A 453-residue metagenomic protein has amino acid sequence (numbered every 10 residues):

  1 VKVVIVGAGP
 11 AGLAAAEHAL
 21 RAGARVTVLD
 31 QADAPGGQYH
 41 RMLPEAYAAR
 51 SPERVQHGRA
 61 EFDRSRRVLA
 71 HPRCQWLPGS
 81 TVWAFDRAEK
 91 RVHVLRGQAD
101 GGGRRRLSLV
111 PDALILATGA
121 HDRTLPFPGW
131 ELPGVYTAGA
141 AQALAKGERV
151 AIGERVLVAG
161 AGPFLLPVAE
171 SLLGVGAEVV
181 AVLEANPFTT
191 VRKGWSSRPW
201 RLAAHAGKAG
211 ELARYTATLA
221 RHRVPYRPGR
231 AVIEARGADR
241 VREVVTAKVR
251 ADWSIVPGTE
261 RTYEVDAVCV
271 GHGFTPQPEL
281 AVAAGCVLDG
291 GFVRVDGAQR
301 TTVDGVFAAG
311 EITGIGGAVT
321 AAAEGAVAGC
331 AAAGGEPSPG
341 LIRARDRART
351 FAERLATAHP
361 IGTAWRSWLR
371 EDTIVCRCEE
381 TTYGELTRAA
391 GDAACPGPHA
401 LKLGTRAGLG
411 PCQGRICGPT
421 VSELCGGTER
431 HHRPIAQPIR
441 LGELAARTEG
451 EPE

Functional and structural regions predicted by a protein language model:
K2-R64, F164-A209, D289, R415: Beta1-alpha1 glycine-rich phosphate/pyrophosphate-binding loop at the start of Rossmann-like nucleotide-binding domains
V6, L109-G119, E264-H272: Short hydrophobic core segments
R66-R96, L173-Q277, D289: A Rossmann-like FAD-binding core segment of flavoenzymes
G102-A113, V256-D266, T302: Core beta-strand elements of the Rossmann-like FAD/NAD(P) dinucleotide-binding domain in flavoenzyme oxidoreductases
A120-L157, P163-V168, G290-G297: Glycine-rich dinucleotide-binding loop and its adjacent helix/turn
T137-A145, R240, A267-G316: FAD-site-proximal beta/loop scaffold in flavoenzymes
R300, C330-L369: Active-site-proximal substrate-binding core of FAD-dependent oxidoreductases
A309-R343: A conserved FAD-binding loop/helix module that cradles the flavin
